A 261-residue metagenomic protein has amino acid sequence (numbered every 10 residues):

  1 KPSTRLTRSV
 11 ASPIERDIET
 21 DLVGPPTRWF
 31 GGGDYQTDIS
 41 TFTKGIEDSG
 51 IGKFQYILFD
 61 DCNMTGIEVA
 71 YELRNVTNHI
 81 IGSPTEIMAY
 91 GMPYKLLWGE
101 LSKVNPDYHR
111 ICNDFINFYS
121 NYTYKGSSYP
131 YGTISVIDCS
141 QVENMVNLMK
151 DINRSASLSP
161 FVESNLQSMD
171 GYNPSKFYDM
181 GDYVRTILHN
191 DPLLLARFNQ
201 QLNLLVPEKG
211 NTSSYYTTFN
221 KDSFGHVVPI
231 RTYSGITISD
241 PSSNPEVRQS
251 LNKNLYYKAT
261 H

Functional and structural regions predicted by a protein language model:
P2-H261: Terminal, contiguous helix-loop blocks that mediate binding/assembly
